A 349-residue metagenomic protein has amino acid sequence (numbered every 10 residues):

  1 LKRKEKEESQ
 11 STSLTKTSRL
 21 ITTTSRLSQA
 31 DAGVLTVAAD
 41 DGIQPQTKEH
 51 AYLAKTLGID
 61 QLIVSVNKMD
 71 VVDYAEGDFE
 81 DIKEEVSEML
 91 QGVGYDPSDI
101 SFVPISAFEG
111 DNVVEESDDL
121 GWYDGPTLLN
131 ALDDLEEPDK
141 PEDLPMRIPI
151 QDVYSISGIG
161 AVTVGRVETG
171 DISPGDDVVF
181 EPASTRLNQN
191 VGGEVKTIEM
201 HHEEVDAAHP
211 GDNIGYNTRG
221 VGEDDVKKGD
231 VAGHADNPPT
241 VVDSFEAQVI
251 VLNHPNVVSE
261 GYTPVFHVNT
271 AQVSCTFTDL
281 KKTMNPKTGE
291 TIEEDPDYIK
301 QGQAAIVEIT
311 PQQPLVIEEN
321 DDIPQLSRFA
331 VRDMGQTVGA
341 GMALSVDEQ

Functional and structural regions predicted by a protein language model:
L1-E5: Switch I (effector-binding) loop of TRAFAC-class P-loop GTPase G-domains
K6-I21, L27-A51, K55-E80: Conserved Switch II/interswitch segment of TRAFAC-class P-loop GTPases
S9, N188-E194, V273-C275, G339: Short beta-strand segments
S13, T23, V34, A54 (+9 more regions): Residue-level signature of catalytic and energy-coupling elements of molecular machines, predominantly ATP/GTP-dependent
A38, S106, P182, M284-K287: Acidic/polar residues at beta-strand termini and the immediately following turn/coil
V71-Y74, D78, E88-Q91, V221-Q349: C-terminal effector modules of nucleic-acid-centric enzymes and ribosome-associated factors
E80, E88-N256: Conserved catalytic-core segments of large NTP-driven translation/proteostasis enzymes
